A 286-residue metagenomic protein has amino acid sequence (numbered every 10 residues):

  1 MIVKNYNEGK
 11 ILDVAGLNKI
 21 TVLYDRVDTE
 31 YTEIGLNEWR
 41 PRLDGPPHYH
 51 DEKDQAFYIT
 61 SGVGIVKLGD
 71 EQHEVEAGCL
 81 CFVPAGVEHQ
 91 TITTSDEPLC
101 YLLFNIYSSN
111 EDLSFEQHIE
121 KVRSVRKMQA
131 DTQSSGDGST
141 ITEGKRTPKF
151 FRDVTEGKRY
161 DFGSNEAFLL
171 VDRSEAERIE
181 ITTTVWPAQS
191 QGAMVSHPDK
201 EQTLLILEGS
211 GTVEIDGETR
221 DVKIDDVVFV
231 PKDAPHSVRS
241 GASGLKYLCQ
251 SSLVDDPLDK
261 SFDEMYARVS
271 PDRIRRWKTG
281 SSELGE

Functional and structural regions predicted by a protein language model:
M1-Y31, D112, E116-I179, A193 (+1 more regions): A short, N-terminal "cap"/entry segment at the start of jelly-roll beta-barrel domains of the cupin/DSBH fold
K19-V22, G35-H50, N165-E166, T182-P198: Conserved short histidine dyad/triad with adjacent acidic residue
E52-D54, I59-G64, G69, D199-G211 (+1 more regions): Glycine- and acidic-residue-biased ligand/ion/polar-headgroup-sensing regions
D70-A85, G217-K232: Short acidic-glycine-tyrosine-enriched beta hairpin
L80, G86-V87, D233-A234, R239 (+1 more regions): Short, surface-exposed secondary-structure boundary micro-motifs
F82, D96-L113, F229, S243-K260: A short hydrophobic beta-strand segment most commonly corresponding to one strand of the jelly-roll/cupin
I92-T94, R239-G241: Asparagine-centered strand-capping/turn motif at beta-strand->loop junctions
T184, L204-L205, V228: Fold-core signature of tandem repeat domains
